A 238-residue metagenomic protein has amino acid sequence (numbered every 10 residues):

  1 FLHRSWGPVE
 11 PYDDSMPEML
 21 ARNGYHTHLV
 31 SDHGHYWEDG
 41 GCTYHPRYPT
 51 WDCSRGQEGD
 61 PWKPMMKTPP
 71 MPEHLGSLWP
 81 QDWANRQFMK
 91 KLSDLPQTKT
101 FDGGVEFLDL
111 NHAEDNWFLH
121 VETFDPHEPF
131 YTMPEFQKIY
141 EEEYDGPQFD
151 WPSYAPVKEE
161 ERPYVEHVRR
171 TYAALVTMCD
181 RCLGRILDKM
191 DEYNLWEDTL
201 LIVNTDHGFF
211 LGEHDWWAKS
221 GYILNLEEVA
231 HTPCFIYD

Functional and structural regions predicted by a protein language model:
F1, W79-M89, Y154-T171, D238: Short glycine/proline-rich turn/loop motifs
F1-K90: Catalytic-site neighborhoods of secreted/periplasmic enzymes that process anionic sulfate/phosphate groups
L20, L29-V30, W117-E122, V176-C179 (+3 more regions): Beta-strand elements within well-structured catalytic alpha/beta cores of enzymes that handle phosphate/sulfate esters
H28-L29, H35-G40, G59-W62, D115-N116 (+3 more regions): Short catalytic/ligand-binding loop motif for oxyanion handling, primarily in non-cytosolic enzymes, centered on
G40-D52, D82, M89-D145, Y193-L200: Active-site regions of oxyanion-processing enzymes, predominantly non-cytosolic
L75-G76, P134-P163: Acceptor-binding helix/loop patch of EC 2.4 sugar-transfer enzymes, predominantly nucleotide-sugar-dependent
L95-H112, W151-T199: A long, amphipathic alpha-helix that forms part of the scaffold/cap immediately adjacent to metal-dependent active
P129-E143, D191-D238: Histidine-centered active-site microenvironments of extracellular/periplasmic hydrolases and transferases
